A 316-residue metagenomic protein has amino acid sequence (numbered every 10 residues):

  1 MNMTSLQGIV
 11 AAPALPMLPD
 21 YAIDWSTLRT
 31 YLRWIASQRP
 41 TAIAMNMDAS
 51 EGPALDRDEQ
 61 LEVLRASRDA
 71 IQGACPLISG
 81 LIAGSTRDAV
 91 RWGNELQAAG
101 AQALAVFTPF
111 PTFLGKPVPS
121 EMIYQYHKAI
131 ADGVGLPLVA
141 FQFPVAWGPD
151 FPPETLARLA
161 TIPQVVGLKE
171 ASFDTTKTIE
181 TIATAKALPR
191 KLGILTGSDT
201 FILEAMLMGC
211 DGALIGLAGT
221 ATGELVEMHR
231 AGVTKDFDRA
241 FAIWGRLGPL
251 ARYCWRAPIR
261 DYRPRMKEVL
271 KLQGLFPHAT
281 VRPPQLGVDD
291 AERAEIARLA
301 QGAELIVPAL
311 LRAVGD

Functional and structural regions predicted by a protein language model:
N2-D150, L286, L310-L311: Active-site beta->alpha loop and helix N-cap motifs at the rims of alpha/beta catalytic domains
I23-S26, T30, L55-D58, E62 (+8 more regions): Conserved active-site and cofactor/substrate-binding residues in soluble primary-metabolism enzymes
A36, E204-D316: Structured C-terminal cap/extension of enzyme domains
C75-P76, L138, G167, P189 (+1 more regions): Secondary-structure boundary/capping signal
A129, G133, P144-A251, W255-P258: Catalytic alpha/beta core domains of metabolic enzymes, predominantly
